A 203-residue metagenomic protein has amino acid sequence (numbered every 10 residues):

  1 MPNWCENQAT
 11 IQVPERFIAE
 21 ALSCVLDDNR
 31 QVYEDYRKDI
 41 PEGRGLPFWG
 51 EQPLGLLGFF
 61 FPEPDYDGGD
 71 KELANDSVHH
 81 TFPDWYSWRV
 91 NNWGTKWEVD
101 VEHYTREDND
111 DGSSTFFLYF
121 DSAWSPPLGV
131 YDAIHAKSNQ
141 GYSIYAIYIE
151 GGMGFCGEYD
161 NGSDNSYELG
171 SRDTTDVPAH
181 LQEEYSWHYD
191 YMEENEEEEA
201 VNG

Functional and structural regions predicted by a protein language model:
M1-G203: Intrinsic low-complexity, intrinsically disordered or marginally ordered coil/linker segments
